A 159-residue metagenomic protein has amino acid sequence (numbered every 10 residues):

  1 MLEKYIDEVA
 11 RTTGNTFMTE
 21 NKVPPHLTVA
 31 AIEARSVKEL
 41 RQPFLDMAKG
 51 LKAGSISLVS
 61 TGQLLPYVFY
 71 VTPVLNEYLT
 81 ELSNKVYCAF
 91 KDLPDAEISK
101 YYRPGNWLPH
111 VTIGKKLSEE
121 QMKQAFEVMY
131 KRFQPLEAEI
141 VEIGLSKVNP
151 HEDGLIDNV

Functional and structural regions predicted by a protein language model:
M1-S55, Y78-E137, E152-V159: Basic, often amphipathic N-terminal segments
V29, Y70-V71, I113, L145: Short hydrophobic/aromatic-rich beta-strand segments that constitute the beta-sheet cores of beta-sandwich/beta-barrel
E33, G62, Y67, L75 (+2 more regions): Short, flexible active-site-adjacent loop segments at beta-strand->alpha-helix junctions, enriched in small/polar
K49, A53-L65, F69-V74: Hydrophobic, well-structured mid-protein blocks that either form specific transmembrane helices
T61-L65, I140-G154: Glycine-rich beta-strand-turn "strand-cap" elements at beta-sheet edges
